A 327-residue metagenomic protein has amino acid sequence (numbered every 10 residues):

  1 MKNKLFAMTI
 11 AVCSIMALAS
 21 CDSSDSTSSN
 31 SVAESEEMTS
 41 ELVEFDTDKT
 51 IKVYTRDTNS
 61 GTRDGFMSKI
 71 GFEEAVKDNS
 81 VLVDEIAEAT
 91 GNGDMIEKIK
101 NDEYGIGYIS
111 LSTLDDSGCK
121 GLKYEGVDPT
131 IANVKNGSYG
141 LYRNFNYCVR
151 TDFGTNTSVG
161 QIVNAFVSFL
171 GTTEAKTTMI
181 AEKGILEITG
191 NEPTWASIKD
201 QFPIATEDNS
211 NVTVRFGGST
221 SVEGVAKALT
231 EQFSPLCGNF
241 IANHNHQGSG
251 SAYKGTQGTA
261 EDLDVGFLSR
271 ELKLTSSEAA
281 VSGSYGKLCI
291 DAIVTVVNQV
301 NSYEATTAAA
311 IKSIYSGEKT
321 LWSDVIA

Functional and structural regions predicted by a protein language model:
M1-L5: Positively charged n-region of N-terminal signal peptides that target proteins for export
F6, I10-I15: Hydrophobic helical h-region of N-terminal Sec-dependent signal peptides in bacterial secretory/periplasmic proteins
A11, C21-D22: Terminal disorder- and signal-encoded targeting elements
M16-S20: C-terminal motif of bacterial Sec signal peptides marking the signal peptidase cleavage site
D22, S26-A327: Flexible loop/hinge segments at secondary-structure junctions
